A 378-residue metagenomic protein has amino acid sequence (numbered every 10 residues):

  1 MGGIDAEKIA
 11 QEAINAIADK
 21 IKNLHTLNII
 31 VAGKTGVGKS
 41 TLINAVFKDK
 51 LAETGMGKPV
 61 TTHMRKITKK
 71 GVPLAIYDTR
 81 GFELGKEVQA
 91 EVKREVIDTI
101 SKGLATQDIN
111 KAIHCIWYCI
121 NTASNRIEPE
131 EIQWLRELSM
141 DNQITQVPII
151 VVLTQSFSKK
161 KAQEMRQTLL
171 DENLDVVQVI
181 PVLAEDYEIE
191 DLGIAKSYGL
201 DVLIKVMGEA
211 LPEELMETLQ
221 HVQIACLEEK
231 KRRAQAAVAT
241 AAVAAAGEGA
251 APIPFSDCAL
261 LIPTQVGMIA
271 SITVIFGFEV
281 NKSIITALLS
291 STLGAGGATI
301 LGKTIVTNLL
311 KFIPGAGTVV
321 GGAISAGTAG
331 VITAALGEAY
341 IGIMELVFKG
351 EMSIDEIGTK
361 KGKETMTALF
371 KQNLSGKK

Functional and structural regions predicted by a protein language model:
M1-K86, A270, F276-E279, I332-E338 (+1 more regions): Conserved G1/Walker A P-loop phosphate-binding module
G2-A13, T145-I150, Q155-E217: Canonical P-loop GTPase G-domain recognition
K50, L84-G85, S124-I127, K160 (+1 more regions): Conserved protein kinase catalytic core
I76, Q178-P181, A250: Conserved beta-strand scaffold positions in the cores of enzyme catalytic domains, especially in NTP/NDP-utilizing
E91-Q178: Conserved C-terminal guanine-recognition region of P-loop GTPase G domains, centered on the G4
E217-E229: Active-site helix-to-loop segments that bind/position phosphate- or nucleotide-bearing substrates and donors across
K230-T304, N308-Y340: Small-residue-enriched, tightly packed secondary-structure blocks
A334-K378: Hydrophobic alpha-helical transmembrane segments of membrane transport and translocation systems, primarily multi-pass
